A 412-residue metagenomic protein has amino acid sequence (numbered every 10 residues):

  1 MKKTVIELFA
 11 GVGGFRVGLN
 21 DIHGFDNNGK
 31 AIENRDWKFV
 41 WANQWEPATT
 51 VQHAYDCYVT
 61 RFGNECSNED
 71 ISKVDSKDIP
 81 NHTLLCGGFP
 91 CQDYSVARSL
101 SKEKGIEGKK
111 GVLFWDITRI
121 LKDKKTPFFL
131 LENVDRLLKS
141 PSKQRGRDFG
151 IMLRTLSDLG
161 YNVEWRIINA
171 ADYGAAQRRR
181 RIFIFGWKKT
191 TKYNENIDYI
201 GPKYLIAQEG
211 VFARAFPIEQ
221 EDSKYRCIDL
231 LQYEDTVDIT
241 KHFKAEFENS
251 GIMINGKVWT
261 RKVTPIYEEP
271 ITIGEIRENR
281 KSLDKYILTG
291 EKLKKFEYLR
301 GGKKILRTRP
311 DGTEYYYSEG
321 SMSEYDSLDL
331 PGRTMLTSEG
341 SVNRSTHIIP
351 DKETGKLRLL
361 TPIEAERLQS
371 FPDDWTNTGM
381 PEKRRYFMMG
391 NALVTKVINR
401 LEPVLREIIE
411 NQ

Functional and structural regions predicted by a protein language model:
M1-K125, V134-F149, S157: Core alpha/beta nucleotide-donor-binding catalytic domains of modification enzymes
V5, R179-R181, L330-G332: Extracellular structured ligand-interaction cores
E7-A10, T83-L84, A170, L336 (+1 more regions): Short glycine- and Lys/Arg-enriched binding-loop motifs that mark or flank ligand-binding interfaces
G13, P47, P90-Y94, D135-R136 (+4 more regions): Short, solvent-exposed loop/turn segments at secondary-structure junctions
V74-H82, Y94-E324: Class I S-adenosyl-L-methionine
M253-Q412: C-terminal target-recognition/interaction regions appended to catalytic cores
